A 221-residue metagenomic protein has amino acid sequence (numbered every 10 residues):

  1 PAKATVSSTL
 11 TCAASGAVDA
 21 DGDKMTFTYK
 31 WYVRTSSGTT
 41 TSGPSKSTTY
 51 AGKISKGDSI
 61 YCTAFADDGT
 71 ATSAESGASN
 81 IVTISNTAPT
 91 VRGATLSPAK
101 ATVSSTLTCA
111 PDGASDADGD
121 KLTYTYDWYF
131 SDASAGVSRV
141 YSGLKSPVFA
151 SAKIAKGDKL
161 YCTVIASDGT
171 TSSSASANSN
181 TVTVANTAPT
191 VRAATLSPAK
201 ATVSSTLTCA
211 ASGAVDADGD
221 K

Functional and structural regions predicted by a protein language model:
P1-K221: Ser/Thr/Pro/Gly-rich low-complexity disordered regions
